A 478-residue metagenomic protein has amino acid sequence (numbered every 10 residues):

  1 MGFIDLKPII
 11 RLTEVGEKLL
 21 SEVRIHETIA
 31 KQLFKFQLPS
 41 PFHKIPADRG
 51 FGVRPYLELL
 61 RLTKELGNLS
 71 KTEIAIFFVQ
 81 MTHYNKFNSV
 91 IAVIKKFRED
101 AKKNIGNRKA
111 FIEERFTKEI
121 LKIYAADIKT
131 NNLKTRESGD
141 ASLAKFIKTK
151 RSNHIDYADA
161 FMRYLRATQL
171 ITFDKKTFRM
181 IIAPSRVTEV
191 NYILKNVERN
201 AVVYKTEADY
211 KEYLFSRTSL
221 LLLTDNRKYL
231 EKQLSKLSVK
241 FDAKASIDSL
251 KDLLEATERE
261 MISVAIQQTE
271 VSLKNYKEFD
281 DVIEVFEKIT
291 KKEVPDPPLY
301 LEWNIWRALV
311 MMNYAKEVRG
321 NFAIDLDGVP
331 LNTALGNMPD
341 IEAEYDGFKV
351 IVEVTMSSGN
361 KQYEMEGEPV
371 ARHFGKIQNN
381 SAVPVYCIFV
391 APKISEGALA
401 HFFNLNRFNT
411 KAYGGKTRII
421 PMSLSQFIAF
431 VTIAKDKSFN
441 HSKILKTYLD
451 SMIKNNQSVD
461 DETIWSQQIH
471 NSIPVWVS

Functional and structural regions predicted by a protein language model:
M1-T257, S263: Donor-sugar nucleotide-binding helix/loop cap in glycosyltransferases
S235-K236, D248, D252-V477: Catalytic core segments in nucleotide and nucleic-acid processing enzymes
